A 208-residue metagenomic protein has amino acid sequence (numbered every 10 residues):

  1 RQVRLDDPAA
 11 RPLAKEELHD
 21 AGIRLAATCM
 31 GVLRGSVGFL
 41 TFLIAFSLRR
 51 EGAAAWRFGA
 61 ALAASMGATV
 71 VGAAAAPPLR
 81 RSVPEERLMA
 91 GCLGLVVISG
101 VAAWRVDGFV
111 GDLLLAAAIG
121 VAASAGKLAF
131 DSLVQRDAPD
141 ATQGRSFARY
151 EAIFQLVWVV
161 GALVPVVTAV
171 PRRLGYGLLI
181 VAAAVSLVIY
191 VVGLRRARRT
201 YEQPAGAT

Functional and structural regions predicted by a protein language model:
R1, I180-T208: Multi-pass alpha-helical transporter architecture, strongest for 12-TM Major Facilitator/SLC carriers used
L13-M66: Helix-loop boundary and gating motifs at the non-cytosolic
R49, V159-A182: Transmembrane alpha-helix termini and helix-breaking/packing motifs in multi-pass membrane transporters
A55-W56, D140-Y150: Loop-to-transmembrane helix entry/capping segments in MFS-fold secondary transporters and related SLC/MFSD carriers
V71-E86, P165-V170: Helix-to-loop junctions at the C-terminal end of transmembrane segments in multipass secondary transporters
R87-A102, I180: Structural signature of the two symmetry-related core transmembrane helices
W104-A116: Helix-loop junctions at membrane interfaces in 12-TM secondary transporters
S124-A138: Intracellular juxtamembrane helix-capping segments at the cytosolic ends of symmetry-related transmembrane helices
